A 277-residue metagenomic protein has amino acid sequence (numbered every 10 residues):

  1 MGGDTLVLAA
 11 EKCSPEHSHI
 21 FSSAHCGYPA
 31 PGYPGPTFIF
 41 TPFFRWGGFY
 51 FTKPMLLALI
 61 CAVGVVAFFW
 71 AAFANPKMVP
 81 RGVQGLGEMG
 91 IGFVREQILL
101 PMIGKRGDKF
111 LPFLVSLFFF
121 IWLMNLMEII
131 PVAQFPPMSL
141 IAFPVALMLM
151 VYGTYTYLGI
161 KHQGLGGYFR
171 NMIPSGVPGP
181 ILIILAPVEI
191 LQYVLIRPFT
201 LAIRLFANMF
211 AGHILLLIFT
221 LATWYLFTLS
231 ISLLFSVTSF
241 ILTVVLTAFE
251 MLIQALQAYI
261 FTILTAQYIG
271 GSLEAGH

Functional and structural regions predicted by a protein language model:
G2-H277: Selective transmembrane helix interface/packing segments
